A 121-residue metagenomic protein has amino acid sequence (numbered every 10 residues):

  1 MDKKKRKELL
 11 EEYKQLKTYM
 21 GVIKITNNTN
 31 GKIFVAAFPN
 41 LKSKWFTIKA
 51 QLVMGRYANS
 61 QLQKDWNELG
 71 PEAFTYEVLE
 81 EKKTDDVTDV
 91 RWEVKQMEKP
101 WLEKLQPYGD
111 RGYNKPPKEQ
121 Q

Functional and structural regions predicted by a protein language model:
D2-V35, P39-Q121: Structure-specific nucleic-acid interaction/processing domains
